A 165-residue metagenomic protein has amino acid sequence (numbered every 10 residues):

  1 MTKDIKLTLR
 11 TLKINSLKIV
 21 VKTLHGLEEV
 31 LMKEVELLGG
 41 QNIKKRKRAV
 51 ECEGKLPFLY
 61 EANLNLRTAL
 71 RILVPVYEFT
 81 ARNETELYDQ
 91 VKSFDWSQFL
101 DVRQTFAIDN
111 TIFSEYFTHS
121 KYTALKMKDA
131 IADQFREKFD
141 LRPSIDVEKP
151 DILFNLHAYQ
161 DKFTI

Functional and structural regions predicted by a protein language model:
I5-I152: Accessory substrate-recognition/RNA-binding modules or partner subunits associated with SAM-dependent
Y159-I165: Class I S-adenosyl-L-methionine
